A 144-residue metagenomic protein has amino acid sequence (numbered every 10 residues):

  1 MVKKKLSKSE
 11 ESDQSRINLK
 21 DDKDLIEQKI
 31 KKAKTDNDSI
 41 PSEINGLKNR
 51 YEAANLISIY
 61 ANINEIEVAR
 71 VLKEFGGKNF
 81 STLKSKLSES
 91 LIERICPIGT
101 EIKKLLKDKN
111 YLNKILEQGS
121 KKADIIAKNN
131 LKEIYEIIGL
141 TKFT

Functional and structural regions predicted by a protein language model:
M1-T144: Conserved nucleotide- and phosphate/pyrophosphate-binding catalytic cores in adenylate/nucleotidyl-handling enzymes
